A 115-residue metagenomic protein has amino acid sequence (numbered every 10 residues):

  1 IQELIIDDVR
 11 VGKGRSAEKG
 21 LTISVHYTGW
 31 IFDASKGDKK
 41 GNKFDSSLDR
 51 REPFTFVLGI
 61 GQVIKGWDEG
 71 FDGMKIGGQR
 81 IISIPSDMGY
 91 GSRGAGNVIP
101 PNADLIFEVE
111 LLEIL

Functional and structural regions predicted by a protein language model:
I1-L115: Cross-family detector of peptidyl-prolyl cis-trans isomerase
